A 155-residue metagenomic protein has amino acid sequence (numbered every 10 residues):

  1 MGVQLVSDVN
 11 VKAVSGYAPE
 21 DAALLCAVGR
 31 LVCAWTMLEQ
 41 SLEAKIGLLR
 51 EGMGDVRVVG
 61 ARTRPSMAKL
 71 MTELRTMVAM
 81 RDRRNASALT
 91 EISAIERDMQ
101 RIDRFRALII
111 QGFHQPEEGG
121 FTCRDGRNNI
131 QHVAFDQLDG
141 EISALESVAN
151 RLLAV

Functional and structural regions predicted by a protein language model:
G2-M77, R97-R104, A144-V155: Amphipathic alpha-helical interface elements
E51, M80-R84, Q115: General structural signal for alpha-helix termini and helix-helix connectors
P65-A94, G126-G140: Short, glycine/alanine-rich amphipathic alpha-helical segment that often forms an alpha-turn-alpha hairpin
I95-G119: Histidine-centered, metal-coordinating catalytic motifs and their short helical/loop contexts
F113-H132: Acidic interhelical loop/turn segments
